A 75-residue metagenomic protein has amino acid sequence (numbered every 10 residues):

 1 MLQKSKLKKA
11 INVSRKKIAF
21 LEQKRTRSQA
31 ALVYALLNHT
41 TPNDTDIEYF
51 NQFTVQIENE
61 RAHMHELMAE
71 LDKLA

Functional and structural regions predicted by a protein language model:
M1-Q23, F50-V55: Short, charge/polar-rich alpha-helical segments
K4, Q29-A30, M64-L67: Short amphipathic alpha-helical segments that mediate assembly, nucleic-acid/protein binding, or membrane association
S5-K6, V33, D72: Generic extreme N-terminus detector
K17-Y49: Short E/K-rich amphipathic alpha-helical oligomerization segments
H63-A75: Long amphipathic alpha-helical coiled-coil segments
